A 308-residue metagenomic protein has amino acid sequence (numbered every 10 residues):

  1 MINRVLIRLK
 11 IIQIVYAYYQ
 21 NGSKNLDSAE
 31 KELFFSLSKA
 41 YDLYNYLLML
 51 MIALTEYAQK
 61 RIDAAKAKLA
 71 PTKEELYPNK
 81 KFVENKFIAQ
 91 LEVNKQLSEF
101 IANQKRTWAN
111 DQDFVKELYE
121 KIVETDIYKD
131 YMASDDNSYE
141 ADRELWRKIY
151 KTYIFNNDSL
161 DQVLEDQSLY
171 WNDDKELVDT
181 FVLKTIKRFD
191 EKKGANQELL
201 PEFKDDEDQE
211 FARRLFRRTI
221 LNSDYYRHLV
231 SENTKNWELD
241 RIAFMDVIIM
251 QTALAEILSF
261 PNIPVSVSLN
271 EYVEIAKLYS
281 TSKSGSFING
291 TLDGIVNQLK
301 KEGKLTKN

Functional and structural regions predicted by a protein language model:
M1-N308: Class I Rossmann-like S-adenosyl-L-methionine
